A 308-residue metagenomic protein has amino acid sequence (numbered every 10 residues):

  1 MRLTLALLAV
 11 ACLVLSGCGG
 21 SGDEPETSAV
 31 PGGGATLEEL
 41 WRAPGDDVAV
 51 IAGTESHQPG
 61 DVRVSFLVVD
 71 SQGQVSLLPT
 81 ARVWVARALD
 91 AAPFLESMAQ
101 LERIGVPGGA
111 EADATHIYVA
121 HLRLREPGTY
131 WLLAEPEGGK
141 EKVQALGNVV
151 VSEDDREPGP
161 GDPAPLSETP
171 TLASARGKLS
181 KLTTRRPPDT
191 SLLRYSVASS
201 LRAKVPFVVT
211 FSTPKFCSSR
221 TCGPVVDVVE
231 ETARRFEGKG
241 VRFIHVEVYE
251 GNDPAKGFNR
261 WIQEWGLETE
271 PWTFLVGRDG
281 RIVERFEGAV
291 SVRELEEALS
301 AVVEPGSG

Functional and structural regions predicted by a protein language model:
M1-L5: Bacterial N-terminal signal peptides that target proteins for export
A6-S16: Bacterial N-terminal signal peptides
C18-G22: Bacterial signal peptide processing site
D23-K181: Contiguous segments within soluble domain cores/interaction surfaces
P160, L172-A173, I282-G308: Thiol-/selenol-based redox modules, centered on thioredoxin-like and closely related oxidoreductase domains
V197-S218: Short active-site neighborhood of thiol/selenol oxidoreductases, capturing the structured segment around
S219-F236: Typically the conserved alpha-helix immediately C-terminal to a functionally engaged Cys/Sec in thioredoxin-like
E237, I244-E270, L275-I282, S300-A301: Thioredoxin-like thiol-disulfide oxidoreductase module
